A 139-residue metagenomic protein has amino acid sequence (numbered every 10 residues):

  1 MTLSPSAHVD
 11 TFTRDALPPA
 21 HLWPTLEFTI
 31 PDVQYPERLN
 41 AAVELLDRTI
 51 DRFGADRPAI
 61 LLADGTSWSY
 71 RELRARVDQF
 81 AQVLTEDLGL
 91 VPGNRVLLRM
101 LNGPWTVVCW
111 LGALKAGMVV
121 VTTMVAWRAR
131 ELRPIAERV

Functional and structural regions predicted by a protein language model:
M1-N40: Flexible, non-catalytic linker and terminal segments flanking ANL/adenylate-forming cores
E44-E72: AMP-dependent adenylate-forming
L46-T49, L73, V77, V96 (+3 more regions): Adenylate-forming
G54-D56, P92, E137: Residue-level preference for short coil/turn positions at secondary-structure junctions
A59, E72-V83: Conserved N-terminal alpha-helix of the aminotransferase class I/II PLP-enzyme fold
T66, V83-R130: Conserved AMP-binding/adenylate-forming
D78-Q82, L101, E137: Solvent-exposed alpha-helix faces
R133-V139: Short, intrinsically disordered, charge-balanced linker/junction segments flanking boundaries in proteins
